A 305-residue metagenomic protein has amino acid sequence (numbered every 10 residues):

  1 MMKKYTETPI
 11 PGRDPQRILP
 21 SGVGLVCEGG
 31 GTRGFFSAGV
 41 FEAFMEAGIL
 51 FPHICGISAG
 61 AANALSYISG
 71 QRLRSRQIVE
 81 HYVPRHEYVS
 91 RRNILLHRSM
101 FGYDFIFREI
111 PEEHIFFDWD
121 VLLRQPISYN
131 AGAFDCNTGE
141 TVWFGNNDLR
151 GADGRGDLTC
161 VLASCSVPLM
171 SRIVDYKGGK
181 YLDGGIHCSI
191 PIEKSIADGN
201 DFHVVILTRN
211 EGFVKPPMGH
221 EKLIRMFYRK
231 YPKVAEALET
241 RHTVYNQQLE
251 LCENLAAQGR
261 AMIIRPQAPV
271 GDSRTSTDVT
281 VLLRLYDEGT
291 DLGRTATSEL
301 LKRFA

Functional and structural regions predicted by a protein language model:
M1-I57, L65-A305: Patatin-like phospholipase
